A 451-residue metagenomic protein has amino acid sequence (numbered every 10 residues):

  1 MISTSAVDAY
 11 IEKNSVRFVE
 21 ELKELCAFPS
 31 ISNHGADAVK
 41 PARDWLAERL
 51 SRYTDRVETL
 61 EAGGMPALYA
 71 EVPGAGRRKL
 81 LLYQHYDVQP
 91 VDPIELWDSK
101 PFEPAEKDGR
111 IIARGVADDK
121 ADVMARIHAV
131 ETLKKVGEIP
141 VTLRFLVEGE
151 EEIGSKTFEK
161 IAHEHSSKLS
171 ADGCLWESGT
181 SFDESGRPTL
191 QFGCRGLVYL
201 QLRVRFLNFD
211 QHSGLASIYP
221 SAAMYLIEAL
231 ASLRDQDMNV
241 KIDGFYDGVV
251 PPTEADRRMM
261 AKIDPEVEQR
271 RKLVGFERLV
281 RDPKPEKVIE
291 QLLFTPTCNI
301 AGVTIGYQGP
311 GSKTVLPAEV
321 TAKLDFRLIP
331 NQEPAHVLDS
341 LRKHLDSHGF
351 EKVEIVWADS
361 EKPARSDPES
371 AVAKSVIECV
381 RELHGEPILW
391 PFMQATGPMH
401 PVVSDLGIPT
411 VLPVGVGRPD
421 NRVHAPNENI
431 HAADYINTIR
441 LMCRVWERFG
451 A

Functional and structural regions predicted by a protein language model:
I2-I94, E319: N-terminal helical capping/dimerization or prosegment-like subdomains of hydrolases acting on amide or phosphate bonds
S15, L96, G137-E138, Q191-L197 (+3 more regions): Short glycine/proline-enriched loop/turn "hinge" motifs that connect secondary-structure elements and lie
R77-V147, A432-A433, N437: Active-site metal-coordination/substrate-binding segment of hydrolases, especially metallo-dependent peptidases
D87, L233-D237, R342-E351: A common structural junction motif
G115, D119-F192: Acidic/histidine-rich catalytic neighborhood of metal-dependent amide-processing enzymes
K160, A216-M238: A short core secondary-structure module
S185, K241-E319, R327-S340, H348 (+1 more regions): An extended, acidic, His-containing surface patch that forms the Zn2+-binding/catalytic region of metallohydrolases
T189-R205, V411-P413, G417: Flexible glycine/proline-rich, aromatic-decorated loop/lid segments
